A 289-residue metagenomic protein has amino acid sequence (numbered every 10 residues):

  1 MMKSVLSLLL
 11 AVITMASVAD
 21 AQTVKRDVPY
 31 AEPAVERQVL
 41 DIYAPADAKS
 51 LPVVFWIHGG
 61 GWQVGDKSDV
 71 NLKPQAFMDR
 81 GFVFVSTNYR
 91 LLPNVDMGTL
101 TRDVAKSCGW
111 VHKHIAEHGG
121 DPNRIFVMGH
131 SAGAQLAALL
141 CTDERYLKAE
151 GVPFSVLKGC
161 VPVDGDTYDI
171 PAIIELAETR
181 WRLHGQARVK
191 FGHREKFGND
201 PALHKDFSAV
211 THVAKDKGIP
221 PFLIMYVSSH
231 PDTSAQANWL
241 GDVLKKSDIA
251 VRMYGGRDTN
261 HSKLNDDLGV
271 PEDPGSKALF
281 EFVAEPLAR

Functional and structural regions predicted by a protein language model:
M2-A11: Sec-dependent signal peptide recognition, specifically the positively charged N-region followed immediately by
L10, T14, D20-R289: Alpha/beta-hydrolase superfamily serine-hydrolase fold, recognizing
